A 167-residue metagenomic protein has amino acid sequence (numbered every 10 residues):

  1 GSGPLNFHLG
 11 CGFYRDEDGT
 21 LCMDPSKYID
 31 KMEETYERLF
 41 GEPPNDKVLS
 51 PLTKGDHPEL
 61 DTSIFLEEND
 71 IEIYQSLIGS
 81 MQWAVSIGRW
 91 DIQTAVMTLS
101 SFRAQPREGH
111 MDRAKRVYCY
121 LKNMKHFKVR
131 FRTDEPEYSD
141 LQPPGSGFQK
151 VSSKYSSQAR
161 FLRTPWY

Functional and structural regions predicted by a protein language model:
P4-D16: Conserved catalytic core of two-metal-ion nucleotidyltransferases
D18-C22, S26-Y167: Divalent metal-binding acidic/histidine catalytic loops
